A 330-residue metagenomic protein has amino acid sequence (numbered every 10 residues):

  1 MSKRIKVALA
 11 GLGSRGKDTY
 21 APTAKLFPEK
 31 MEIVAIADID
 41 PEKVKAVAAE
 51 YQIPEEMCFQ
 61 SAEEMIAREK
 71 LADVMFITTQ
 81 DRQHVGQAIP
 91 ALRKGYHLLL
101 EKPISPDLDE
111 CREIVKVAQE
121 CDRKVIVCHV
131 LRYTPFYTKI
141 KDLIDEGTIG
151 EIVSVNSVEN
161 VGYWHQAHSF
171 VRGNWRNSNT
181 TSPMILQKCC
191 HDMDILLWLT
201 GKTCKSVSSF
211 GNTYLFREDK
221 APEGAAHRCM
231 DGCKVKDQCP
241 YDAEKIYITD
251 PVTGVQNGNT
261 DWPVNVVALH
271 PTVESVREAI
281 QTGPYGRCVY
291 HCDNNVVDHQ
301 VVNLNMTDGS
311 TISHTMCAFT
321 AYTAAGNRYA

Functional and structural regions predicted by a protein language model:
M1-I53: N-terminal Rossmann-like dinucleotide-binding module
G13, L131-A279, Y285: Predominantly a Rossmann-like dinucleotide-binding segment in NAD(P)-dependent oxidoreductases
G16, R82, Y133, E151 (+2 more regions): C-terminal or late-domain output modules
A35, V74, S154: Short, Asp-centered acidic motifs that coordinate Mg2+ and/or phosphate in catalytic or ligand-binding sites
I53-V117: Beta-loop-alpha module in the N-terminal Rossmann-like domain of NAD(P)-dependent dehydrogenases, especially those
E113-V130, G150-S154: Rossmann-fold dehydrogenase core element
Y285-A330: Glycine-enriched catalytic-core subsegment of oxygenase/oxidase enzymes
